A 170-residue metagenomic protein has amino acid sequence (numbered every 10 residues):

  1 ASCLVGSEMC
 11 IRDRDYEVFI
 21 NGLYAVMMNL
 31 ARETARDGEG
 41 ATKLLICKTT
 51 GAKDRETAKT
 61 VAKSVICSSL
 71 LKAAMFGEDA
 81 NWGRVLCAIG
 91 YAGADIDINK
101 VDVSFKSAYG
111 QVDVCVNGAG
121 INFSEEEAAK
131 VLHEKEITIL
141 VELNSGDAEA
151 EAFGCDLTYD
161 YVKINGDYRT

Functional and structural regions predicted by a protein language model:
A1-I11: Single conserved hydrophobic/aromatic residue that forms the stacking wall/gate of nucleotide- or nucleobase-binding
V5, Y24, M28-A31, A35 (+3 more regions): Signal for well-folded cores of large energy- and translation-related assemblies
G6, F19-G22, M27, D79 (+2 more regions): Generic signature of intrinsically disordered, low-complexity segments enriched in small/polar residues
I11, T34, G38-A41, K72 (+2 more regions): Secondary-structure transition/capping residues
E17-V61: Oxyanion-binding "anion nests"
G51, T60-K63, C67-T170: Internal helix-turn-beta structural module
